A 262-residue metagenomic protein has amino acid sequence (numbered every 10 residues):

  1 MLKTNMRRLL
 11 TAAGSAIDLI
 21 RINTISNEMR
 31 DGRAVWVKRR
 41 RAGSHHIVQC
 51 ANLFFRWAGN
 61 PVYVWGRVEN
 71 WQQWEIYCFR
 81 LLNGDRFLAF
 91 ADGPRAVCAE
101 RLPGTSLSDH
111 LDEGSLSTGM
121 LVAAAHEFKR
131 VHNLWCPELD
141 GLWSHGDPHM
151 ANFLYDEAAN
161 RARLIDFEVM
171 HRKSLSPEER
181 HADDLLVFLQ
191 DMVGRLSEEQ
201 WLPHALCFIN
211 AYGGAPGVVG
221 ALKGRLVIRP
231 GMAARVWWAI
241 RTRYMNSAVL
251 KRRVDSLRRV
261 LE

Functional and structural regions predicted by a protein language model:
M1-R21: Juxta-kinase regulatory segment immediately upstream of eukaryotic protein kinase catalytic domains
R21-N70: ATP-binding glycine-rich loop module of kinase domains
M29-A34, D156-A162: Active-site beta-strand-loop-beta-strand hairpin of nuclease catalytic cores that positions key catalytic residues
A42-G43, D156, A162, V169-K173 (+1 more regions): Activation segment
A42-G43, I47-P61, L81-G84, A96-S117 (+2 more regions): A glycine-centered beta->alpha junction motif in the catalytic cores of kinase/phosphotransferase enzymes
Q73-R86, S108-G146, A151, Y155-D156: Conserved kinase catalytic-core helix
F167-E262: C-lobe/activation-segment region of protein kinase-like
